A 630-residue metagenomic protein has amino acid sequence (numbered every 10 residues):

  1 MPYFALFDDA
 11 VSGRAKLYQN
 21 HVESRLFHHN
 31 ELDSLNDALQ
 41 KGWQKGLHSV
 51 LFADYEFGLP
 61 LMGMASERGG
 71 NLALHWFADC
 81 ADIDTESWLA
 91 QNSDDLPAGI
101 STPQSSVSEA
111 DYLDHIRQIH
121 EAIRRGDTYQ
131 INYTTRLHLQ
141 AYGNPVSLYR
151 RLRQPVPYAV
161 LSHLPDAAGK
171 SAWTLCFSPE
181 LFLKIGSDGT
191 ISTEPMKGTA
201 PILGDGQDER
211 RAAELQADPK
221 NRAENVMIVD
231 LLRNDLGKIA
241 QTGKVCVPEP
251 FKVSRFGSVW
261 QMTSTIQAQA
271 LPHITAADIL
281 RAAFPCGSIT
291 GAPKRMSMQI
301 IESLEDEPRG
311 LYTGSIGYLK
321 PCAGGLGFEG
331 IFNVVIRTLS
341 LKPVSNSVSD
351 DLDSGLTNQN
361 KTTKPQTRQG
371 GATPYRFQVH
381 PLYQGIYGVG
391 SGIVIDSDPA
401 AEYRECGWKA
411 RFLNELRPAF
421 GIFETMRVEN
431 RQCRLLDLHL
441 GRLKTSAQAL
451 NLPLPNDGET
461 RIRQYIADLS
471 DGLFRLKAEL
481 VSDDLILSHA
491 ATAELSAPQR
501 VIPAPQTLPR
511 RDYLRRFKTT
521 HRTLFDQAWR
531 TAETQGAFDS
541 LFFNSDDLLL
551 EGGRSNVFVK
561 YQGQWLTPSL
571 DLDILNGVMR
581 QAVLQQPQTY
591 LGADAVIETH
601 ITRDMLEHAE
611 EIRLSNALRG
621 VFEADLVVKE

Functional and structural regions predicted by a protein language model:
M1-N346, P374-E429, F542-N544: Extended alpha-helical targeting/anchoring segments, especially N-terminal organellar/secretory targeting helices
N225, M262, A401-E630: Helix-start/capping segments and mature chain N-termini
D351-G355, Q366, G370-T373: Short, low-complexity intrinsically disordered segments enriched in A/P/G/S/L with frequent Arg, especially at protein
Q359-K361, Q366-Q369, Q378: Charged/polar low-complexity intrinsically disordered segments
